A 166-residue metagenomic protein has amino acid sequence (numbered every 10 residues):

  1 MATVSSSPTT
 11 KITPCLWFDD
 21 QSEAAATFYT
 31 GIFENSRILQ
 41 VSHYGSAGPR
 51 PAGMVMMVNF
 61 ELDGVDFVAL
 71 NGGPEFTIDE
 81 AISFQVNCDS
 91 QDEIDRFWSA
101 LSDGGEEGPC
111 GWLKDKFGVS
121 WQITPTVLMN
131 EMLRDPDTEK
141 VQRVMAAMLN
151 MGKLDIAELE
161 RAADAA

Functional and structural regions predicted by a protein language model:
A2-T9, L39, E61, A69-N71 (+2 more regions): Vicinal oxygen chelate
T10-P14, Y44-M54, F97-S102, W112: Short charge-dense sequence patches
K11, I38, D66, A81: A residue-level signal for beta-strand positions that form part of recognition/binding surfaces within mature
P14-W17, S83-D89: Short, well-ordered beta-strand elements within core beta-sheets of diverse protein domains
C15-G64: Core segments of cupin and vicinal oxygen chelate
P49-R50, E75-T77: Short glycine/serine/proline-enriched coil/turn segments at secondary-structure junctions
V55, D79-A81: Short, solvent-exposed loop/turn segments at the edges of secondary structure
